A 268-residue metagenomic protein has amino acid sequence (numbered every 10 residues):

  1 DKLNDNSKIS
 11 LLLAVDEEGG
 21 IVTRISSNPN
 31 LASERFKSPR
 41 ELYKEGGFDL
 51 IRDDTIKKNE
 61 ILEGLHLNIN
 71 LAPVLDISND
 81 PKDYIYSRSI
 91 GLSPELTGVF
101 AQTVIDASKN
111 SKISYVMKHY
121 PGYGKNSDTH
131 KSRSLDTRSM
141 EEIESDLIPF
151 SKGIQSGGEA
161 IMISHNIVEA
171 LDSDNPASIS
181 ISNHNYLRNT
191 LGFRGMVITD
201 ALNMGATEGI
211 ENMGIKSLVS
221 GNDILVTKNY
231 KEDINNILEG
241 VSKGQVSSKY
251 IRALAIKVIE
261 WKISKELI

Functional and structural regions predicted by a protein language model:
D1-N4, L96-G240, Q245-S247: Second-shell residues forming the walls of enzyme active-site clefts
N4-E34, D54-I77, T97-G122: Glycine-rich, aromatic-flanked loop segments that form ligand/cofactor-binding clefts across common enzyme folds
S7, K82-Y84, R88-S93, E232-D233: Active-site loop-helix segments enriched in His/Asp/Glu that coordinate and activate a nucleophilic water at divalent
D16, L62, D146, I161 (+1 more regions): Divalent metal-coordination and catalytic microenvironments
N30-E45, G91: A charged helix-plus-loop insertion that forms the helical arch/lid used to bind and gate nucleic-acid substrates
Y43-E60, P94-V99, E142-E144: Glycine-rich anion/phosphate-binding loops
I69-I90, Y115, H119-L135: Short glycine/serine-rich loop/turn segments
N235, S242-I268: Mid-to-C-terminal alpha-helical segments outside catalytic/metal-binding sites
